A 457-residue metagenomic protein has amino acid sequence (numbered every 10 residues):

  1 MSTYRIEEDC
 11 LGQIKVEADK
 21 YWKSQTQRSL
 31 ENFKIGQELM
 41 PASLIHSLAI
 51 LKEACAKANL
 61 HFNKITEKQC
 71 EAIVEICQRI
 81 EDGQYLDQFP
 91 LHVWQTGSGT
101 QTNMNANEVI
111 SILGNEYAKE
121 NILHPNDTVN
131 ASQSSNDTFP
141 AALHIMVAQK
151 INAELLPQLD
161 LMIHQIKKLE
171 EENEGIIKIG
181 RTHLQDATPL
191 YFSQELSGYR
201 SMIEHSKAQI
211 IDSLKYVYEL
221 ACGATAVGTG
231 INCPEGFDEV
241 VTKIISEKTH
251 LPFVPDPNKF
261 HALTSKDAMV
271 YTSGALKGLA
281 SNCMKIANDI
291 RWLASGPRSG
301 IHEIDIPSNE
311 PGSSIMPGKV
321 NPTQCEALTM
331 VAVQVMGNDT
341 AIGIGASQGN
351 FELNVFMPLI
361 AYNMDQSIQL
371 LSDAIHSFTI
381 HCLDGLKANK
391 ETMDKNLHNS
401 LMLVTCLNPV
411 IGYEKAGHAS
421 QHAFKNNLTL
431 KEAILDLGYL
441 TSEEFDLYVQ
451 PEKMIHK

Functional and structural regions predicted by a protein language model:
M1-K457: Conserved, well-structured ligand/cofactor-binding cores
